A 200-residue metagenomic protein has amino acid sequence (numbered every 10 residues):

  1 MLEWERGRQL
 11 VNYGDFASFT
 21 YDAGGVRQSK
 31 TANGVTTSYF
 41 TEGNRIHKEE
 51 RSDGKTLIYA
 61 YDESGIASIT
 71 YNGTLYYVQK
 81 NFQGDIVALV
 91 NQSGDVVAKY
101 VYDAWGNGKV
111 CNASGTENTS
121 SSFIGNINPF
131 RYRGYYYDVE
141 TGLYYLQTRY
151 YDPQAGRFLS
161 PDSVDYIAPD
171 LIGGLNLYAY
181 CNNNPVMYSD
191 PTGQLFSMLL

Functional and structural regions predicted by a protein language model:
M1-L2, G14-T20, G34-F40, D53-Y61 (+6 more regions): A structural detector for short beta-strand units
M1-N12, T20-K30, T41-E49, Y61-S68 (+5 more regions): A short glycine-rich beta-turn/N-cap micro-motif
T31, E49-S52, T70, V90 (+2 more regions): A generic structural motif
N72-Q147, Q154, N182, V186-Y188: A motif-centric feature for acidic-aromatic and gly/ser/thr-rich catalytic loops and repeats
A168-I172: Short linker/helix segments within small regulatory modules
L175-N176, N183, S189-G193: Membrane-active amphipathic alpha-helices
G193-L200: Cationic, glycine-rich low-complexity segments
